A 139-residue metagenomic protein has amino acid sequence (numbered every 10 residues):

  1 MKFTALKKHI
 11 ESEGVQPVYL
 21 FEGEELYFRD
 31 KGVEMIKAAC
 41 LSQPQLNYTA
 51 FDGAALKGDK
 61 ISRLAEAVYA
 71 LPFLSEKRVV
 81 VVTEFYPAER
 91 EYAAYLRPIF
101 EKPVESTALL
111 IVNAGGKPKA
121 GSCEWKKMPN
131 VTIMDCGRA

Functional and structural regions predicted by a protein language model:
K2-T4, Y27-D30, E34-A139: Non-catalytic interfacial helical region
F3-E11: Pre-Walker A adenine-sensing motif
S12-G14, F73: Short, flexible turn/loop "capping" segments at secondary-structure junctions
V15-Q16, Q45: Short, high-confidence coil segments that cap the C-terminus of an alpha-helix and link into the following beta-strand
P17-R29: Walker A/P-loop nucleotide-binding motif
